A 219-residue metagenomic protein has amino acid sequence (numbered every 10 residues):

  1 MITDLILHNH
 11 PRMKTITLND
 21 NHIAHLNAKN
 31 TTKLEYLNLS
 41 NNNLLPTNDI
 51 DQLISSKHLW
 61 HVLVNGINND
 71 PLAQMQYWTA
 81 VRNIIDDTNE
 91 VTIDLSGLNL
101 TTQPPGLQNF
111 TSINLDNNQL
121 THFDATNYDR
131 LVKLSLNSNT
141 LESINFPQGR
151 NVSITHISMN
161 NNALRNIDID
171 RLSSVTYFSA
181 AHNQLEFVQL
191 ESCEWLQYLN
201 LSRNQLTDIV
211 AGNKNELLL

Functional and structural regions predicted by a protein language model:
I2, M13, I23, L34 (+15 more regions): Conserved hydrophobic position(s) of the canonical leucine-rich repeat
I2-L5, L26, T47-N48, Q103-P104 (+5 more regions): Canonical leucine-rich repeat
L5, K14-L18, L37-L39, W60-N65 (+7 more regions): Conserved hydrophobic beta-strand positions in leucine-rich repeat
N9, N19, N30, Q52-S55 (+12 more regions): C-terminal capping segment of individual leucine-rich repeats
T15, L95, A125-T126, T140 (+3 more regions): Tandem repeat scaffolds
D20, A28, T32-Q76, R203 (+2 more regions): Leucine-rich repeat domain C-terminal region
N21, N42, N65-I67, L98 (+5 more regions): Consensus "Asn ladder" position of solenoid repeat domains
D49-S112: N-terminal capping/linker segments that flank leucine-rich repeat
